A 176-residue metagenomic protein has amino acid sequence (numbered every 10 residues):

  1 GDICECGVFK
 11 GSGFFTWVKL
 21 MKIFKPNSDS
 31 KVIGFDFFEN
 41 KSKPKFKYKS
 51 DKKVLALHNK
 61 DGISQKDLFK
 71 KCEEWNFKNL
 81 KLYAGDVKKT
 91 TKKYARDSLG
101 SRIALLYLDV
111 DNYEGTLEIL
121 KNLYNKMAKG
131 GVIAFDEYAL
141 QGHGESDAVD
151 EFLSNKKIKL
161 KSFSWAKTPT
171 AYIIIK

Functional and structural regions predicted by a protein language model:
G1-K176: S-adenosylmethionine/decaboxylated-SAM
